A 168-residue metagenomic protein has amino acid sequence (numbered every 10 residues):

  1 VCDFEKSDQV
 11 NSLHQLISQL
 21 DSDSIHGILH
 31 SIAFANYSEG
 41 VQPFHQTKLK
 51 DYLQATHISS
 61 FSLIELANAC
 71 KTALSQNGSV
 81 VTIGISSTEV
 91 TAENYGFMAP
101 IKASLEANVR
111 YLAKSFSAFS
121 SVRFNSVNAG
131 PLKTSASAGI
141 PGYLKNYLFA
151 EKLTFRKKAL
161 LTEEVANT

Functional and structural regions predicted by a protein language model:
V1-D8: Rossmann-fold cofactor-recognition segment
Q9-H14, S137: A conserved hydrophobic alpha-helix of the Rossmann-fold in NAD(P)-dependent oxidoreductases
S12-S31, A35-G40, R123: A glycine-rich helix->loop->beta "capping" turn within Rossmann-like NAD(P)(H)-dependent oxidoreductase domains
S22-D23, K50, V122, N167: Structured loop/turn residues at beta-strand edges in well-structured enzyme cores
A33-T72, Q76-F119, N128-T134, K152: Catalytic loop of short-chain dehydrogenase/reductase
F61, S126, K145-T168: C-terminal helical subdomain
A136-S137, E164: Acidic donor-diphosphate engagement hotspot in glycosyltransferases and nucleotidyltransferases that stabilizes
